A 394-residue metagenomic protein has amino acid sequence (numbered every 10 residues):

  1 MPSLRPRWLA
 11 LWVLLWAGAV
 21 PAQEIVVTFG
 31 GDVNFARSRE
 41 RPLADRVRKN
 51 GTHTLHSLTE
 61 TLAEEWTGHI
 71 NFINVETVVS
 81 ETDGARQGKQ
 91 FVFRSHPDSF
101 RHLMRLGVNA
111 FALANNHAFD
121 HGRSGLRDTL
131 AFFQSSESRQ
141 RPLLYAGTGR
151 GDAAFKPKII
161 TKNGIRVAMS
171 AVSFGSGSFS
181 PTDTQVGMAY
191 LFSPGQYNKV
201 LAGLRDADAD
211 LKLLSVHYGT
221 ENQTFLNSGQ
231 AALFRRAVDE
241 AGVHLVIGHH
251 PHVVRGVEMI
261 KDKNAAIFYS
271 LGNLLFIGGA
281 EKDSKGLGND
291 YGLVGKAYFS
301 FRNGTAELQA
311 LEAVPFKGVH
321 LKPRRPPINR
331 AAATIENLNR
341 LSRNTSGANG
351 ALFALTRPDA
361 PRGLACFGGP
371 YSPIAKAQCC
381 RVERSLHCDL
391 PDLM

Functional and structural regions predicted by a protein language model:
M1-L9: Bacterial N-terminal signal peptides that target proteins for export
L9-L15: Hydrophobic helical h-region of N-terminal Sec-dependent signal peptides in bacterial secretory/periplasmic proteins
A17-A19: N-terminal signal peptide c-region/cleavage motif recognized by signal peptidases
A22-M394: Acidic, metal/ion-coordinating pockets
